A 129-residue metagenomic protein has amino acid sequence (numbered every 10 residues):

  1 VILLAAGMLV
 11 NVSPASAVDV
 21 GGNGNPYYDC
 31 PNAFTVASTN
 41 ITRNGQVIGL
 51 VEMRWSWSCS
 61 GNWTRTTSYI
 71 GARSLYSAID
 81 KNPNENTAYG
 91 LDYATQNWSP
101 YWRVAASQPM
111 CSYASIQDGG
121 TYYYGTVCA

Functional and structural regions predicted by a protein language model:
V1-A17: Secretory targeting and sorting signals
S16-A129: Post-signal peptide N-terminal regions of Sec-secreted extracellular proteins
